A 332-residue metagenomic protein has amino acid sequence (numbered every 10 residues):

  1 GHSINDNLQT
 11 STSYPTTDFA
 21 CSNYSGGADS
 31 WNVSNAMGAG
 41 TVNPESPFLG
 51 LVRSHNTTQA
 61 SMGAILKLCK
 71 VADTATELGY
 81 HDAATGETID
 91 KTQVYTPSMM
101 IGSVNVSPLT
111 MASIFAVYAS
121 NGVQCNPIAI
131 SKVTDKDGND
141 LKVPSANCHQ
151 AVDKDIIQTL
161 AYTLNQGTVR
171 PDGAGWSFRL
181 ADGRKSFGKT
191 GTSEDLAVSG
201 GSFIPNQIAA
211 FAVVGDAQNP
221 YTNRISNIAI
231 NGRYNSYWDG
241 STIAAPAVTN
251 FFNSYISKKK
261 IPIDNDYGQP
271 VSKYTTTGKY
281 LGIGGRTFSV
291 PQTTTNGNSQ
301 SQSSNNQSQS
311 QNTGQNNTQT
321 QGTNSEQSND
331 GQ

Functional and structural regions predicted by a protein language model:
H2-V71, G138-Q166: Conserved catalytic neighborhood of penicillin-recognizing serine enzymes
S3-Q9, L49, R53, N105-G297: A penicillin-recognizing enzyme superfamily signal
T12, L66, A75-G79, D137 (+1 more regions): Short, small-residue-rich loop/turn micro-motifs
S22-S34, K67-S113: Mid-domain, small-residue-enriched loop/turn segments at the edges of structured enzyme/sensor domains
S61-M62, I101, G188-K189: Thr-Gly-centered strand-to-loop micro-motif
G278-Q332: Ser/Thr/Gly/Pro-rich low-complexity, disordered linker/stalk segments of secreted and cell-surface proteins
